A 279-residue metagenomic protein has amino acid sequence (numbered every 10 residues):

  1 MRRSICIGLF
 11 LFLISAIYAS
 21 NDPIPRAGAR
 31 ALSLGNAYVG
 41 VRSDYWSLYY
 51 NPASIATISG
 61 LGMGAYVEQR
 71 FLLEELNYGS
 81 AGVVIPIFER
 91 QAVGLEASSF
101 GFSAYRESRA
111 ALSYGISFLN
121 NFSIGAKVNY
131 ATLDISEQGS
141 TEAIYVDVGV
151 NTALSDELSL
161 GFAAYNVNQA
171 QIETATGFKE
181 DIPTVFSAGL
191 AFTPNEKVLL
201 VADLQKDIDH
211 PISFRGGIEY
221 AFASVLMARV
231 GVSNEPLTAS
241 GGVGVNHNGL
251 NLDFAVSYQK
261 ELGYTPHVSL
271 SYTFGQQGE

Functional and structural regions predicted by a protein language model:
R2-R3, I24: A general structural signal for short secondary-structure junctions and capping/turn motifs
R3-S4, V230: Hydrophobic alpha-helical segments, especially transmembrane helices and their immediate juxtamembrane helical caps
S4-S15: Sec-dependent N-terminal signal peptides
S20-L32, Y38, G60-M63, E68-E279: Outer-membrane beta-barrel porins/channels
R30-T57: Single transmembrane alpha-helix segments in multi-pass membrane proteins
